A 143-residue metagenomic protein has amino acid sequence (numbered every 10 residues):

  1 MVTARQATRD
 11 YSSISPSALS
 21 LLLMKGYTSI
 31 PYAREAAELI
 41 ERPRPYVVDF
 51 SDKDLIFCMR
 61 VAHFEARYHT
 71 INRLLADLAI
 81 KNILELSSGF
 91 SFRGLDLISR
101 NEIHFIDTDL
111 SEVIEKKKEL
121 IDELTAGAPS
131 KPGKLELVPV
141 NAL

Functional and structural regions predicted by a protein language model:
M1-L84, S88-V138: Rossmann-like AdoMet
V140-L143: Conserved SAM/SAH-binding loop
